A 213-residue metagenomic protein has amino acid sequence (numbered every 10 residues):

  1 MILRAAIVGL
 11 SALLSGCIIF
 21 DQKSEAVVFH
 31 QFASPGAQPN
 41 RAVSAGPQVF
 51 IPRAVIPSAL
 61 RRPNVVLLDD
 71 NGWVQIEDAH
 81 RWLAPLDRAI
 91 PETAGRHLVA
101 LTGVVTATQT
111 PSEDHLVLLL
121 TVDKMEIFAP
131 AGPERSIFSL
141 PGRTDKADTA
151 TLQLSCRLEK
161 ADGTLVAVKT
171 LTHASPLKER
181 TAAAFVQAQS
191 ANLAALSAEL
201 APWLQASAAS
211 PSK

Functional and structural regions predicted by a protein language model:
M1-I7: Bacterial N-terminal signal peptides that target proteins for export
L13-G16: C-terminal motif of bacterial Sec signal peptides marking the signal peptidase cleavage site
I18-D87, S207-K213: A structural "domain/chain start" motif
I18-P39, L101-D162: Surface-exposed short loop/turn segments
A45-P47, R61-P63, D70, D78 (+3 more regions): Envelope-exposed proteins and targeting segments
V74-R81, D162-P202: Short secondary-structure boundary motifs at beta->alpha junctions and helix caps
G95, V99-G103, A201-A209: Sec-exported extracytoplasmic/periplasmic mature domains
